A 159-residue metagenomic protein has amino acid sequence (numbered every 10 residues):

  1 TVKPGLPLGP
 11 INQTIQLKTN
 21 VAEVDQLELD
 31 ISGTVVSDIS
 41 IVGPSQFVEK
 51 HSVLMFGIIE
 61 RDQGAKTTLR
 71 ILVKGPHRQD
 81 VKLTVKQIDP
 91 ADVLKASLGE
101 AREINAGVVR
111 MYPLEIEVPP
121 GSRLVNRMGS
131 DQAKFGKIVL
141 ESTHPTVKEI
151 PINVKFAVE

Functional and structural regions predicted by a protein language model:
T1, E49-G57, T67-T68, L94-I104 (+1 more regions): Short structured motifs
T1, Q16-K18, S32-T34, R70-L72 (+4 more regions): Residue-level recognition of well-ordered beta-strand positions that form the cores of beta-sheet-rich folds across
V2, Q13, K18, L29 (+3 more regions): Structured interface patches
K3-Q16, R61-L69, V118-V139: Short, solvent-exposed loop/turn segments enriched in Ser/Thr/Gly
L6-L8, A22, E60, N105-M111 (+2 more regions): Surface-exposed coil/turn segments at beta-strand junctions on protein surfaces, enriched
T19-P76, H144-E159: Long, low-complexity ectodomains and other extracytoplasmic segments of secretory-pathway proteins
P76-I116: Surface-exposed binding patches on compact interaction domains or structured appendages
V93-K95, V108-V109, V118-E159: Hydrophilic extracytoplasmic domains
